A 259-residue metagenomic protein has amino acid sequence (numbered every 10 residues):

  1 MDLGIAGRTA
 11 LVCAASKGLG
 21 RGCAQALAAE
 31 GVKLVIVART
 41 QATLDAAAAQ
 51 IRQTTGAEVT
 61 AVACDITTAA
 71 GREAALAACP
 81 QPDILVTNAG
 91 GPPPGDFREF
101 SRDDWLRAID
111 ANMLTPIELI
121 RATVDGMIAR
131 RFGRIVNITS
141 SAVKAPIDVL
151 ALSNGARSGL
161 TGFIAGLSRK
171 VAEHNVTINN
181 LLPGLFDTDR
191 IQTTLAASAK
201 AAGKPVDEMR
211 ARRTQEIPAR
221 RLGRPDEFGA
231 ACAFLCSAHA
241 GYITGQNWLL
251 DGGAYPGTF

Functional and structural regions predicted by a protein language model:
T9, A14-G18: Conserved glycine-rich cofactor-binding loop
D96-R98, D104-I109, R213: Substrate-binding pocket helix/loop in short-chain dehydrogenase/reductase
I120-R121, A165: A short, exposed helix-loop element centered on a Lys and neighboring polar residues
D125, R169-K170, G241: Alpha-helical segment proximal to the catalytic Tyr-Lys
V136-L160, I164-E173, L185-F186: Catalytic loop of short-chain dehydrogenase/reductase
A145, A233, T244-F259: Short C-terminal tail/terminal secondary-structure segment of NAD(P)H-dependent dehydrogenase/reductase domains
A172, T177, I243-G245: Short, small/polar-rich loop/turn modules that mediate ligand/substrate recognition or access, typified
